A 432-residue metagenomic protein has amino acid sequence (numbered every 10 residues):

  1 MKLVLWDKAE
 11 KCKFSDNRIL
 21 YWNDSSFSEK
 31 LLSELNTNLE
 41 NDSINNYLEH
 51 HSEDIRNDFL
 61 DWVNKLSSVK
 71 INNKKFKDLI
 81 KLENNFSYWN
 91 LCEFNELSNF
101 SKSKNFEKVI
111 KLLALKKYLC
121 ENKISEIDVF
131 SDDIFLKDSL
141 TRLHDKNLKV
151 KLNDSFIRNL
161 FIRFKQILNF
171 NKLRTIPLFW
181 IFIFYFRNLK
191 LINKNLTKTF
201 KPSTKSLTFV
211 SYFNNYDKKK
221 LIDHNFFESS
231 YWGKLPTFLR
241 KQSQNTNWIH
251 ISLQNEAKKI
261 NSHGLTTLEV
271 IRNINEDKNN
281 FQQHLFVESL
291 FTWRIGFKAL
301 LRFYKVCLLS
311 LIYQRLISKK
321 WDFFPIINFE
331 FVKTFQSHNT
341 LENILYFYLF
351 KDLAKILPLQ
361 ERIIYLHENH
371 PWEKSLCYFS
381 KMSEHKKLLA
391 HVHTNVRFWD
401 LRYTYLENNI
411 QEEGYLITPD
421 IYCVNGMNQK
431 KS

Functional and structural regions predicted by a protein language model:
M1-S432: Catalytic-core helical/loop segments in enzymes performing group transfer/polymerization on anionic/lipid-linked
